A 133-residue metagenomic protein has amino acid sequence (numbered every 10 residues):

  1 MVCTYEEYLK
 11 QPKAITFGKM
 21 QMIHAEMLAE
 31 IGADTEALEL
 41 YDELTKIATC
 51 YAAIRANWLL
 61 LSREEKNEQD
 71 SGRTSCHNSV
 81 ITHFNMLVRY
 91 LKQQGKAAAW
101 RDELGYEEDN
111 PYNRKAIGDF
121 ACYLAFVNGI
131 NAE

Functional and structural regions predicted by a protein language model:
M1-K19: N-terminal leader/targeting peptides and immediately adjacent processing regions
T4, T16, I23, L40-C50 (+4 more regions): Amphipathic coiled-coil alpha-helices
Y8-K10, M27-K46: Short, charge/polar-rich alpha-helical segments
A14, I31-L38, A56-S71, K96-W100: Charged, low-complexity interaction regions
I15-G32: Short, charge-rich amphipathic alpha-helices with coiled-coil/heptad character
T16, M27, A52, A56 (+1 more regions): Hydrophobic face of amphipathic alpha-helices
H77-E133: Amphipathic alpha-helical binding modules
